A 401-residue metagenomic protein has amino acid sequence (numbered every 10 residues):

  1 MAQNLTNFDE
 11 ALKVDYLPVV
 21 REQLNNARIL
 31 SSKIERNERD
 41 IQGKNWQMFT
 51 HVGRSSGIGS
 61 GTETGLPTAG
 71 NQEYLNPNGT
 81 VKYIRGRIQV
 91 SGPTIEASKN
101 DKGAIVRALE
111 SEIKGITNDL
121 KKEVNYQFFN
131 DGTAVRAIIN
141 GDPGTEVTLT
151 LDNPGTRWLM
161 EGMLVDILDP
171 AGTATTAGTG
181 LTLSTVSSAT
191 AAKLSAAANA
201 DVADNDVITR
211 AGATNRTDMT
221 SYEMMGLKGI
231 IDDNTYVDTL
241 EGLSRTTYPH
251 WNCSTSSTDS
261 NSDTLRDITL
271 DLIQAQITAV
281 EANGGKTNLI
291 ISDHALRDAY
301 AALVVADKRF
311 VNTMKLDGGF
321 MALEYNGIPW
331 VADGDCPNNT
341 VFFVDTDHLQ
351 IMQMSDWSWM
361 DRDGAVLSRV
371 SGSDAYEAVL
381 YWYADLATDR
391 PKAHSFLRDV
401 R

Functional and structural regions predicted by a protein language model:
M1-G59, G70-R401: Core alpha/beta structural scaffold of self-assembling particle/tube/pore-forming proteins
